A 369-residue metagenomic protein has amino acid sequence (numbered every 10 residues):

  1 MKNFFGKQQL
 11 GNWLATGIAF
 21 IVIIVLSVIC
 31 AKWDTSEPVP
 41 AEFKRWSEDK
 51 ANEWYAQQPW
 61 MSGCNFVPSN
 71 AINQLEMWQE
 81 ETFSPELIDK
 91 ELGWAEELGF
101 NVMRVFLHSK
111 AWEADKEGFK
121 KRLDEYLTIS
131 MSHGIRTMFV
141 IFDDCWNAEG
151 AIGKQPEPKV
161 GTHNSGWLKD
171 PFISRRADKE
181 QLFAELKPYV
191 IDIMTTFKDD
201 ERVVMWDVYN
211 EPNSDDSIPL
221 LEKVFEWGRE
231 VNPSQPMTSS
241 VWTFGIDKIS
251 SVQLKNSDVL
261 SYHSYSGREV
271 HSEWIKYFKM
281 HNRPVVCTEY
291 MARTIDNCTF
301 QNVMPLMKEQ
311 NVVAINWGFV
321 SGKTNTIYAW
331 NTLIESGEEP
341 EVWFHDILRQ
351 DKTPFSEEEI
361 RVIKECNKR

Functional and structural regions predicted by a protein language model:
N3-A19: N-terminal Sec-pathway targeting helices
I23-A41: Bacterial Sec-dependent signal peptides at the C-terminal "C-region" and cleavage site
V39-S257, H263, R268-E269, M280-H281 (+5 more regions): Active-site mouth of glycoside hydrolases
W274: Conserved catalytic-core segment of NTP-binding enzymes
N316-G318: Replace "adjacent to P-loop NTPase cores in ATP/GTP-dependent enzymes" with "adjacent to NTP-binding cores
R361-R369: Catalytic domains of carbohydrate-active enzymes that cleave complex glycans
